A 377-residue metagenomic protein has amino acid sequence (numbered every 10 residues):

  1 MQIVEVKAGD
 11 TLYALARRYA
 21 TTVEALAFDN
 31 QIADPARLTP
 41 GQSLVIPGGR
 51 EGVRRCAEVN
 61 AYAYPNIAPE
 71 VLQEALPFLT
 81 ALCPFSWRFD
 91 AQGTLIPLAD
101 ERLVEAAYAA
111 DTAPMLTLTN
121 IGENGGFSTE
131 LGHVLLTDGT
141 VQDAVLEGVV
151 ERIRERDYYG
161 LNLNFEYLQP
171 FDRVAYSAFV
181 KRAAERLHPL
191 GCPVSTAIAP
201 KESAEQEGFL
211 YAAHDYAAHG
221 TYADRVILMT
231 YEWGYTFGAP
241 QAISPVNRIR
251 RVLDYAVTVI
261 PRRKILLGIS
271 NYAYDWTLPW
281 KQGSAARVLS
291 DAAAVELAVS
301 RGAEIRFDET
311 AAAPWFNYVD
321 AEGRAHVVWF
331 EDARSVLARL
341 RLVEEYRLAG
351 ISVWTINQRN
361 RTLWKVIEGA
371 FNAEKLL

Functional and structural regions predicted by a protein language model:
M1-T21, Q42-L44: Primarily a LysM-type cell-wall glycan-binding module
G49-G148: Glycan-recognition patch characteristic of GH18 chitinases/ENGases and related GlcNAc/peptidoglycan-binding proteins
A63-P77, G139-R154, G208-A217, E331-L342: Short, acidic/polar
L82, L163, V226, L267 (+2 more regions): Conserved, mostly hydrophobic/aromatic
C83-S86, L146-A175, R225-A239: Active-site groove signature of glycoside hydrolases
A91-L98, V174-A298: Substrate-binding surface in catalytic domains of secreted glycosidases
N120-G132, N271-R339, G369-L377: Glycan-binding loop/region signatures in secreted carbohydrate-active enzymes
R339-L377: Acidic/aromatic/glycine-rich contiguous surface patches that form carbohydrate-binding/processing clefts and analogous
